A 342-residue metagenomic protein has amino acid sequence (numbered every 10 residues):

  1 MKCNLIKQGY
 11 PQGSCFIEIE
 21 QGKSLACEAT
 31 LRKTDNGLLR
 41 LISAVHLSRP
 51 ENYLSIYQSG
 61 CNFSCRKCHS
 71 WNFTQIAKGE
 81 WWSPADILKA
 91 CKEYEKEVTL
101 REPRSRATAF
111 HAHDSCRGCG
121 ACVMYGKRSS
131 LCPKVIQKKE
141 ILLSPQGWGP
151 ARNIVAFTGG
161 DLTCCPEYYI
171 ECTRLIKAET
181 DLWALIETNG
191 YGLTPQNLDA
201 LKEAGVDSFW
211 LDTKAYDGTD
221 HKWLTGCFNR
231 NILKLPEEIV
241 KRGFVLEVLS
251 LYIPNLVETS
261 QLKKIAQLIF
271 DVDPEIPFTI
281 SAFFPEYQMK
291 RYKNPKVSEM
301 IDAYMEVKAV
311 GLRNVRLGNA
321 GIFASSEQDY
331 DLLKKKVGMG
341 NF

Functional and structural regions predicted by a protein language model:
M1-Q58, N62-K139, W148, Q328-D331 (+1 more regions): N-terminal [4Fe-4S]-dependent radical SAM core
M1-S14, V240, Y252-F342: Auxiliary Fe-S-binding modules of radical SAM enzymes
I56, I186, R316-L317: Short, hydrophobic beta-strand segments that form beta-sheet elements in well-ordered domains
R66, S70, K96, A121-M124 (+4 more regions): Generic secondary-structure signature for well-ordered alpha-helical cores
R66-K67, S208, N314: A short hydrophobic/small-residue beta-strand
T74-Q75, A85-C91, E95, L198-G205 (+1 more regions): Short alpha-helical interface patches
P133-V297: Conserved AdoMet/S-adenosylmethionine-binding subsite of the radical SAM
